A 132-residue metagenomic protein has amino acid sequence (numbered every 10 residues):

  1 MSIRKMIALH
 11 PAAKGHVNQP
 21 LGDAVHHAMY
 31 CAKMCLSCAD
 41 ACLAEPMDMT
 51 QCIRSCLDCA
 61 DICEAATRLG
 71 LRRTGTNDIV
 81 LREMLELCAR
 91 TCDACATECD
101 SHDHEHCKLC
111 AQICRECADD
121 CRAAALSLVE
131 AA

Functional and structural regions predicted by a protein language model:
M1-A132: Amphipathic alpha-helical hairpins
